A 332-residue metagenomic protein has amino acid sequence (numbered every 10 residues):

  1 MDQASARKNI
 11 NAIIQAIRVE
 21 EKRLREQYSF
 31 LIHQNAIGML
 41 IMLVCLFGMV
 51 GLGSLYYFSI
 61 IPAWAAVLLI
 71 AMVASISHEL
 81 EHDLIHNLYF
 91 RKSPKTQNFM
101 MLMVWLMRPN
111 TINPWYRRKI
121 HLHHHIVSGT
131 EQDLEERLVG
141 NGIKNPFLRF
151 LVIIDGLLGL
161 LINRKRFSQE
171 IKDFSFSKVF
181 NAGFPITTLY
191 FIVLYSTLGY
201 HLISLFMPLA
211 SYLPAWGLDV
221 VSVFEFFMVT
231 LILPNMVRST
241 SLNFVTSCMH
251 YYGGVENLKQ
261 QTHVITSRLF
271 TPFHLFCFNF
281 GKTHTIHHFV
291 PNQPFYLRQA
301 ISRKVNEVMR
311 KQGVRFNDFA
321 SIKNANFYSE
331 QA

Functional and structural regions predicted by a protein language model:
M1-V73, L80, M107-I232, N292-A332: Non-catalytic, topology-defining segments of multipass membrane proteins
M72-L84, N113, T230-K259: Transmembrane alpha-helical segments that form the membrane-embedded catalytic/substrate-channel core of multi-pass
S77-N87, R117-T130, V245-G254, F280-P294: Histidine-centered catalytic micro-motifs
L80-F99, E135-L138: Aspartate-rich (DDxxD/NDxxD/DxxxD) Mg2+/diphosphate-binding motifs and their adjoining helix-loop segments
H82, P94-L102, H124-H125, H250-I265: Cytosolic juxtamembrane segments of membrane proteins
D83-N87, R91, P109, I203-A210 (+1 more regions): Transmembrane helix-loop junctions in multipass membrane proteins, especially transporters and channels
F90-R91, T96-M107, Y116-I120: Surface-exposed helix-loop "recognition/capping" segments that flank conserved functional motifs and form interaction
L102-R108, H263-F280, V314-F316: Cytosolic juxtamembrane regulatory segments of multi-pass membrane proteins
